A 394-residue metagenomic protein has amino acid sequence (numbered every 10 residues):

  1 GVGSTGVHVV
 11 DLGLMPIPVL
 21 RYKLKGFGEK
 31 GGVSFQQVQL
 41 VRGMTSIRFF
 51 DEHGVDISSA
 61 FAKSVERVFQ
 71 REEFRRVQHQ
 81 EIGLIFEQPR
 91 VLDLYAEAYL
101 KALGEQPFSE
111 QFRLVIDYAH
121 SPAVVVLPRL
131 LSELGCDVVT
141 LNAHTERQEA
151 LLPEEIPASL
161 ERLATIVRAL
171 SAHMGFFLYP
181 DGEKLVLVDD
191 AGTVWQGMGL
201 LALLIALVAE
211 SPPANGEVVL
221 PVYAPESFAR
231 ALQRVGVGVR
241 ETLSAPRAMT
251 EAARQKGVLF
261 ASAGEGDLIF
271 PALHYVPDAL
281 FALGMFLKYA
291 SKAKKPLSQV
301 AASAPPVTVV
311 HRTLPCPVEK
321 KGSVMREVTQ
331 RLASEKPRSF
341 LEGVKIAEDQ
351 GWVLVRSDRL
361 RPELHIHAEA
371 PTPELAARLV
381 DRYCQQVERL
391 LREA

Functional and structural regions predicted by a protein language model:
G1-M44, R129-V188: N-terminal small/polar loop signature for handling phosphorylated ligands or for N-terminal nucleophile
G1-V2, G43-E52, V126-P128, P180-L201 (+1 more regions): Short Gly/Thr/Asp-enriched flexible loops that form oxyanion-binding sites at enzyme active sites
G3, R21, E66, L100 (+9 more regions): Predominant activation on well-ordered alpha-helical scaffold segments within soluble catalytic domains
L12, V19, K63-E97, K101 (+2 more regions): Proline/glycine-rich low-complexity loops and linkers
L24-F27, Q39-R42, E105-S109, I166-L170 (+9 more regions): Solvent-exposed alpha-helices and their adjacent loops that cap or buttress functional pockets in soluble metabolic
G43-L170: Gly/Ser/Thr-enriched, mixed-charge loops and adjacent short helices that form phosphate/oxyanion-binding elements
H173-M174, P213-A394: Phosphate-binding and adjacent anionic-ligand microenvironments
